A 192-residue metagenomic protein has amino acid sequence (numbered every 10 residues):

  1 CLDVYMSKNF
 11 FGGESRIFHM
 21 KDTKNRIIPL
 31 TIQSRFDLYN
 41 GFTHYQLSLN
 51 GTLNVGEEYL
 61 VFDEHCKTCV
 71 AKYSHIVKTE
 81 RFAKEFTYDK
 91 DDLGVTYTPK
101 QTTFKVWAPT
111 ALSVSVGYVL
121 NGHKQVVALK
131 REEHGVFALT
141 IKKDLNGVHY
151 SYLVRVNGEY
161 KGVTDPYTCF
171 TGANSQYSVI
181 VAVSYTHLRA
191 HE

Functional and structural regions predicted by a protein language model:
L2-E14, A108-T110: A short glycine/threonine-centered beta-strand motif
G12-K21, V55-E58, V119: Extended Gly/Ser/Thr-rich low-complexity repeat segments, especially those forming or decorating extracellular
D22-H44, T98, T103-G147, L153-F170: Aromatic- and glycine-rich beta-strand/loop motifs that create alpha-glucan
S48-T52: Beta-sandwich interaction modules
N54-K67, V148-V156: Short, aromatic- and glycine-rich surface loops/edge beta-strands on solvent-exposed regions
E58-K90: A general sequence property marking short-to-moderate contiguous segments in secreted/outer-membrane adhesion
Y88-D92, T96-P99: Surface beta-strand/loop "capping" patches
T186-E192: Conserved small/polar residues in nucleotide/adenosyl-binding loops
